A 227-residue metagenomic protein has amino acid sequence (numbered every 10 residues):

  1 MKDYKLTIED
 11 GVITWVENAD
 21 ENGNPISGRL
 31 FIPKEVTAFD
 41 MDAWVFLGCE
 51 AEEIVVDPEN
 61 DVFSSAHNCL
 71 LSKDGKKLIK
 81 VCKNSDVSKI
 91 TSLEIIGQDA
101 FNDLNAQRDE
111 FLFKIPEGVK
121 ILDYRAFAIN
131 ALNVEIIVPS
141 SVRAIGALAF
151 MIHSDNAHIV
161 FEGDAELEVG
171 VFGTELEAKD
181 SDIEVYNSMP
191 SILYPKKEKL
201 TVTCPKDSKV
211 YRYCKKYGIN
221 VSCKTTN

Functional and structural regions predicted by a protein language model:
M1-T14, E21-D40, L47-C69, K73-I95 (+6 more regions): Structural signature of tandem-repeat unit edges
Q98, Y124, Y211: Short glycine-/small-residue-rich flexible loop motifs, especially phosphate/cofactor-binding loops
F172-L176: A structural signal for leucine-rich repeat
Y217-G218: Short, structured coil segments at secondary-structure junctions
